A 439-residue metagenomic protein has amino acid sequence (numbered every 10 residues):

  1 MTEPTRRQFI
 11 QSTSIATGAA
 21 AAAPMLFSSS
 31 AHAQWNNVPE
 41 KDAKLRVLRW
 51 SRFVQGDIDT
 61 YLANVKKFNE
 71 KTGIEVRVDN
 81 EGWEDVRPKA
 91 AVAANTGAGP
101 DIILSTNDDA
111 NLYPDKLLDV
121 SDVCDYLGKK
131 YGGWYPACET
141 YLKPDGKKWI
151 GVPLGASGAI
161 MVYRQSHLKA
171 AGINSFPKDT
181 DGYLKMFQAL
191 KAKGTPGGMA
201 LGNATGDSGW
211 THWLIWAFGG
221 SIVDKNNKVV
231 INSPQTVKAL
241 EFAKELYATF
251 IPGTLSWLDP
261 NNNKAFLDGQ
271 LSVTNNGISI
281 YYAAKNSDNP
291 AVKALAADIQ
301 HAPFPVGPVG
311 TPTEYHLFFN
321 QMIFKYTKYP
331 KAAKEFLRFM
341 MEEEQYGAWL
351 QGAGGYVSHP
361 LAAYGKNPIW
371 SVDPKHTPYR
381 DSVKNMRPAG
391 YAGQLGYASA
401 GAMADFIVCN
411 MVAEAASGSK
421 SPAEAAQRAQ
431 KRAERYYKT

Functional and structural regions predicted by a protein language model:
M1-G18: N-terminal secretory signal peptides and thylakoid transit peptides that target proteins across membranes
Q34-P39, T106-I160, L184, A296-P303 (+1 more regions): Hinge/lid segment of periplasmic solute-binding proteins
P39-E40, E75-V76, K169, G347 (+1 more regions): Conserved C-terminal helix/tail region of periplasmic/extracytoplasmic solute-binding proteins
K41-F53, E75-D79, D101-I102, I150 (+1 more regions): Short, well-ordered beta-strand elements
A63, K67-W134, S166-K178, A265 (+3 more regions): Extracytoplasmic "Venus flytrap"/periplasmic binding protein-like
T140-L142, A297-P303, Q351-C409, E414: Long, aromatic- and glycine/proline-rich binding clefts that accommodate carbohydrate-like moieties
G146-L154, A159, L184-V229, Q235 (+1 more regions): Extracytoplasmic/periplasmic solute-binding protein
M186-K193, N227-L255, Q300, F304: Glycine-centered hinge/linker elements that transmit conformational signals in sensory and ligand-binding systems
